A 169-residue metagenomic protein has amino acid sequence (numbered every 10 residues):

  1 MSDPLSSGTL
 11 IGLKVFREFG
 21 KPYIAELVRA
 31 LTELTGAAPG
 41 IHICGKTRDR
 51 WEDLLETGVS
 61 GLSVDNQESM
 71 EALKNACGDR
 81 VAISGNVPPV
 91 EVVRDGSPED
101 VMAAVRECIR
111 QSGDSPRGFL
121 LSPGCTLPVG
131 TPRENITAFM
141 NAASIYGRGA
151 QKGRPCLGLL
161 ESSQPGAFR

Functional and structural regions predicted by a protein language model:
M1-R169: Active-site loop segments of alpha/beta catalytic cores
